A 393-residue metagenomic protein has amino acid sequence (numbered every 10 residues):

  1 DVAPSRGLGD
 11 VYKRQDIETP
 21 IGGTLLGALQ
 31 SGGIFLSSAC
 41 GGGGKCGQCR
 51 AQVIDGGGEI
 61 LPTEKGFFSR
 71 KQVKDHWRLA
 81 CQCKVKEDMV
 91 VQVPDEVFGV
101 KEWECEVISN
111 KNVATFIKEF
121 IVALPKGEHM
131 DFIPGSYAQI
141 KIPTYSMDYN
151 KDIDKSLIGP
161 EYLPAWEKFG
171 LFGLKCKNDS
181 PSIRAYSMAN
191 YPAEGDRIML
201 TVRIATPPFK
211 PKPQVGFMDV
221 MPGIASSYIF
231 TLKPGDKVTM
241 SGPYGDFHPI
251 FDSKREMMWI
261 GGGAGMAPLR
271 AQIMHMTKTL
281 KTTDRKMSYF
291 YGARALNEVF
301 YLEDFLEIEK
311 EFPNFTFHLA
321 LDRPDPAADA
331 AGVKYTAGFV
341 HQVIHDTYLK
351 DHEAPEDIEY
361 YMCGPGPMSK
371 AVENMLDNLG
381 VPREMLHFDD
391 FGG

Functional and structural regions predicted by a protein language model:
D1-Y12: Single conserved hydrophobic/aromatic residue that forms the stacking wall/gate of nucleotide- or nucleobase-binding
R14-G23: Short, contiguous acidic and Ser/Thr-rich linear segments
L25, A138, V238-M240: Generic structural signal for buried aliphatic residues
F35-P62, R70-E87, M362, G366-P367: Local cysteine-cluster metal-coordination motifs and their immediate loop/turn environment, predominantly Fe-S cluster
A51-G57, P94-E96, P143, R203 (+1 more regions): Short, surface-exposed secondary-structure boundary micro-motifs
G66-E128: Fe-S ferredoxin-like electron-transfer domains and their immediately adjacent linker/connector regions across
E106-P234, A293-R294, A320-P324: Ferredoxin-reductase
T206-G393: FNR/FR-type flavoprotein reductase catalytic core
